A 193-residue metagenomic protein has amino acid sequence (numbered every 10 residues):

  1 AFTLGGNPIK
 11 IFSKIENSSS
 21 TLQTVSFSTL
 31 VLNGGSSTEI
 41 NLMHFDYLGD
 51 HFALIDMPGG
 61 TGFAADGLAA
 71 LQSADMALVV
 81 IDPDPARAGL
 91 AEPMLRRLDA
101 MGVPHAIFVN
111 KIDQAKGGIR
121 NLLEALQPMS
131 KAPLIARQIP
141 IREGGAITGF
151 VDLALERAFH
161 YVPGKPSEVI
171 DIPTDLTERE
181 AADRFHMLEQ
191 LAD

Functional and structural regions predicted by a protein language model:
A1-L68, Q72-I81, E178: P-loop NTPase switch module centered on the Walker A-proximal segment
F2-L4, S13, N17-S18, I81-D193: P-loop NTPase catalytic nucleotide-binding module
